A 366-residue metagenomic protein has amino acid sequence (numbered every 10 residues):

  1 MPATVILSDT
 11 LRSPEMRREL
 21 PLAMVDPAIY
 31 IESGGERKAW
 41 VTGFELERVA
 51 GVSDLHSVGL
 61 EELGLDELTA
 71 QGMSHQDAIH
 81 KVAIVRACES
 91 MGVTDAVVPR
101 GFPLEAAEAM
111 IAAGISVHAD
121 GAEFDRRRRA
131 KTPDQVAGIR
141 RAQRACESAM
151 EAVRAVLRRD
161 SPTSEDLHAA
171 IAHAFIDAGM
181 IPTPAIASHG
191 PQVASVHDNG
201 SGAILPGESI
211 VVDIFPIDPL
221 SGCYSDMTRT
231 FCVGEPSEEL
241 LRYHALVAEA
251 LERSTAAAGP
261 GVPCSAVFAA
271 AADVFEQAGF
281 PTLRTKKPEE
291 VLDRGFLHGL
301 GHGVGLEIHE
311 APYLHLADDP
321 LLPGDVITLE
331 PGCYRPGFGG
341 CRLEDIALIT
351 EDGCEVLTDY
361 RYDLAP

Functional and structural regions predicted by a protein language model:
M1-P366: Active-site neighborhoods and metal-handling regions in enzymes and metal-associated proteins
